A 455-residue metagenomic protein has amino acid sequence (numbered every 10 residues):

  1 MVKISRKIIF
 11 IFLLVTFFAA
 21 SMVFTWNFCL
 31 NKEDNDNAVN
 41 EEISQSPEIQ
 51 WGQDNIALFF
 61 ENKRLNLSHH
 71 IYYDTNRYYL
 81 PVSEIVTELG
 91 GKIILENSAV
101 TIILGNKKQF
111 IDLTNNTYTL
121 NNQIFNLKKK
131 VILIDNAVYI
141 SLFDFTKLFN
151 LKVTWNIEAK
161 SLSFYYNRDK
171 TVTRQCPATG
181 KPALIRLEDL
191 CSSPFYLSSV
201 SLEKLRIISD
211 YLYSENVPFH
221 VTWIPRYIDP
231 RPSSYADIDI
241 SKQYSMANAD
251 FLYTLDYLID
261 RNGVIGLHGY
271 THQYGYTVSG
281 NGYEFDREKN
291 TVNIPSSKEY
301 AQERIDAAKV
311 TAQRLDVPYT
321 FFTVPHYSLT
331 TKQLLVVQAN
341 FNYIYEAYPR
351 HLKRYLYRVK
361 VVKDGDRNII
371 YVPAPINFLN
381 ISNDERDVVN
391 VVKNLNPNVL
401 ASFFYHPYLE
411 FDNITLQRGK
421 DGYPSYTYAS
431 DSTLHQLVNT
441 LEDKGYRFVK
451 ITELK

Functional and structural regions predicted by a protein language model:
M1-F17: N-terminal Sec-pathway targeting helices
F10, V23-D189: Primary recognition of N-terminal secretory signal peptides and signal-anchoring hydrophobic helices
D169-R261: Active-site beta->alpha N-cap acidic-glycine motif
K181-P182, Y213-H220, I259-G266, R314-F321 (+3 more regions): Loop/turn elements at helix/coil->beta-strand transitions in domains of secreted/extracellular proteins
E188-V200, A236-M246, N290-E299, P318-T320 (+2 more regions): The substrate-binding groove and active-site-proximal loops of carbohydrate-active enzymes, especially glycoside
P218-T330, F403, P407, L416: Metal-dependent polysaccharide deacetylase catalytic core of the NodB/CE4 family, i.e., the active-site-bearing domain
I238, K242-M246, Y253, R314 (+1 more regions): Active-site-adjacent pocket scaffolds in enzyme catalytic domains
N342-V361, P407-K455: C-terminal domain-boundary segment and adjacent tail
